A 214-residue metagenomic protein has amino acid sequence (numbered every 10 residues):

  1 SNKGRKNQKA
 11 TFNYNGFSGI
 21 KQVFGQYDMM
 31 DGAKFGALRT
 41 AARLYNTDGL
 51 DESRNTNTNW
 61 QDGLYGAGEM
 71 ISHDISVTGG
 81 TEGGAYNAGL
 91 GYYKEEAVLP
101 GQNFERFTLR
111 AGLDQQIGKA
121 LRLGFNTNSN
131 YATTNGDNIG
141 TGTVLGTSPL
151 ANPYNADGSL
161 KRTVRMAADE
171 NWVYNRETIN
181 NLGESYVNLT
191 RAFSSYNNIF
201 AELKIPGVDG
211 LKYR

Functional and structural regions predicted by a protein language model:
G4-P100, N138-T141, N181-R191, F200-K204 (+1 more regions): Residues embedded in well-ordered regular secondary structure
T11-N13, A85-G89, R122-G124, T163 (+1 more regions): Residue-level detector of the transmembrane beta-barrel scaffold of outer-membrane proteins
Y14, V77, F125, S148-Y154 (+1 more regions): Generic structural hydrophobic/aromatic packing signal, biased to beta-strands
Q22, Y27, G32-L44, N130-E170: A surface-exposed, glycine/aromatic-enriched loop/edge motif typical of exported proteins
I71, F107, S195: Exposed loop/turn and edge beta-strand positions of beta-sandwich/beta-sheet ligand-binding modules
F104-Q116: Short secondary-structure subsegments characteristic of cysteine-rich extracellular domains
Q116, L121-A132, A167-R214: Face-selective signature of the C-terminal outer-membrane beta-barrel domain
